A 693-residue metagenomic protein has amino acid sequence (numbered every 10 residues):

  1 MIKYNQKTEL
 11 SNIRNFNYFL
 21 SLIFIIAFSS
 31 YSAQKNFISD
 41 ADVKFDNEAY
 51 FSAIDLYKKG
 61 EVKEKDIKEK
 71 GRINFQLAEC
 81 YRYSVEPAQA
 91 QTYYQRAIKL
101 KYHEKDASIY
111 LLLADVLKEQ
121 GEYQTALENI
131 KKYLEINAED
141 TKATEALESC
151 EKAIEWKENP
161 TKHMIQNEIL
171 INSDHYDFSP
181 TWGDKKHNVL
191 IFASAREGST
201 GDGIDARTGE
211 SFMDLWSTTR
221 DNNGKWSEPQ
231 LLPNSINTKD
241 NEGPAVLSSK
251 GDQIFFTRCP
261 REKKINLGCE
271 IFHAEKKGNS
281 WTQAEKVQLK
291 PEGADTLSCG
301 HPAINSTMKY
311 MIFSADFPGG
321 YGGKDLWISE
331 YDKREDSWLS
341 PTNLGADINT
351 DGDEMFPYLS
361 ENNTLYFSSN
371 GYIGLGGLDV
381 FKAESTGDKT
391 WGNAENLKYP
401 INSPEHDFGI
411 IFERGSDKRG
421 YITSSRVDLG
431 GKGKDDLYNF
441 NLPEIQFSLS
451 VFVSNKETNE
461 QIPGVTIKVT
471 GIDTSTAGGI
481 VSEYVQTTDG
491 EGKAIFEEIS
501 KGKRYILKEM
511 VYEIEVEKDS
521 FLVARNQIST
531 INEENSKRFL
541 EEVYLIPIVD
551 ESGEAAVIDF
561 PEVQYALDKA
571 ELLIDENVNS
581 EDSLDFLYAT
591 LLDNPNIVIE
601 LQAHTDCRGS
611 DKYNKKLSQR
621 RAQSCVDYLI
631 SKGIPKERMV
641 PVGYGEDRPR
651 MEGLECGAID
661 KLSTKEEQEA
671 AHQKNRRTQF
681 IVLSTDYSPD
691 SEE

Functional and structural regions predicted by a protein language model:
M1-D40: Bacterial Sec-dependent N-terminal signal peptides
K35-N36, Y102, I109-L112, E119-F452 (+7 more regions): Short, conserved micro-motifs composed of acidic
S369-G376, D575, H604-E693: Periplasmic OmpA-like peptidoglycan-binding domain that tethers envelope proteins to the cell wall
E444-V598, E637, L683-E693: Periplasmic peptidoglycan-binding/tethering modules of Gram-negative envelope proteins
